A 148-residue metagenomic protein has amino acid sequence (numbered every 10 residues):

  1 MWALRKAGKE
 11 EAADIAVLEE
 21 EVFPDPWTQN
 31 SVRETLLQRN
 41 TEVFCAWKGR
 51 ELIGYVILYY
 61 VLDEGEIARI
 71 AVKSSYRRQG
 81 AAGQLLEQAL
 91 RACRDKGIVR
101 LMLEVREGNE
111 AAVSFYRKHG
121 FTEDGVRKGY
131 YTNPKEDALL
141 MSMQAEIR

Functional and structural regions predicted by a protein language model:
W2, K6-S75, L86-A92, K96 (+1 more regions): Acetyl-CoA-dependent GNAT
P26, Q79-G80, K135: Non-catalytic, surface-exposed connector residues within folded enzymatic/regulatory domains
R33, R50, E107, Y130-Y131: Conserved beta-strand edge residues that scaffold enzyme active sites
R69, K73-E87, R94-K96, R100-L101 (+3 more regions): Conserved glycine-rich acetyl-CoA-binding loop
E104, T122-A138: Conserved catalytic-core motifs of GNAT/GCN5-like acyltransferases
